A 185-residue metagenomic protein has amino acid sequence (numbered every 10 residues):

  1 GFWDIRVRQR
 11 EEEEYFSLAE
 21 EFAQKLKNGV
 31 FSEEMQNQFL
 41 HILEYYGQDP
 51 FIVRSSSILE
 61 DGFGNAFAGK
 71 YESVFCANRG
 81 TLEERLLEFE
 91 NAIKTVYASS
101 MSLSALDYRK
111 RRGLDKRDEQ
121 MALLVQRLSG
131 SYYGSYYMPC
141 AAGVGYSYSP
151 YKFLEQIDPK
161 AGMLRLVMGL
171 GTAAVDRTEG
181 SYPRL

Functional and structural regions predicted by a protein language model:
G1-F16: Terminal amphipathic helices with adjacent charged low-complexity linkers/tails
F16-A23: Gly-rich Lys/Arg/Thr-decorated short loops/hinges at beta-loop-alpha junctions or inter-strand turns that position
L26-L185: Conserved mixed alpha/beta core segments that line enzyme active sites in large multi-domain catalysts
